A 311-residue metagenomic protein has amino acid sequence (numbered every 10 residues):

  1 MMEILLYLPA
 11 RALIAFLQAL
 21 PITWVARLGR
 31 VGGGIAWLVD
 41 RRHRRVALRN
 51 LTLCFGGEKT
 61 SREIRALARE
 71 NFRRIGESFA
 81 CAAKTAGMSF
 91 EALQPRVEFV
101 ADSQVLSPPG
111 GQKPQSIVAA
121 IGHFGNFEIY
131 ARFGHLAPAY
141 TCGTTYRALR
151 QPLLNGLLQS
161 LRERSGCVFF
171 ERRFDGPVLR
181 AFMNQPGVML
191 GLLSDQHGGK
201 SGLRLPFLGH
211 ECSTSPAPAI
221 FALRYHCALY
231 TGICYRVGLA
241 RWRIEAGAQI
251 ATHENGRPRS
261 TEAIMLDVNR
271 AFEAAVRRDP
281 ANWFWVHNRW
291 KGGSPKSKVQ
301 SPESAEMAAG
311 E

Functional and structural regions predicted by a protein language model:
M1-I121, N155-S160, R164-G166, A309: Membrane-anchoring hydrophobic helices of lipid-metabolizing enzymes
L5, V39, G57, R62-R69 (+4 more regions): Non-catalytic C-terminal accessory region of glycerolipid acyltransferases and related lyso-lipid remodeling enzymes
L17-L20, G125-A131, R180-L193: Short, composition-biased local secondary-structure segments
R44-R45, A148-P152, E211-S215: Active-site metal-coordination segments of metallo-dependent hydrolases
V46, G122-F124, Q151, G191 (+1 more regions): Residue-level recognition of hydrophobic positions within alpha-helical transmembrane segments
A92-E98, G166-E171, F207-G209, E254: Short, flexible loop segments at the rims of nucleotide/cofactor-binding pockets, characterized by
P95-F99, F124, Q151, R172-R173 (+2 more regions): A conditional alpha-helix N-cap/helix-loop micro-motif detector
K113-R173, K200-L203: Catalytic core of membrane glycerolipid acyltransferases/transacylases, capturing the structured, soluble-facing
